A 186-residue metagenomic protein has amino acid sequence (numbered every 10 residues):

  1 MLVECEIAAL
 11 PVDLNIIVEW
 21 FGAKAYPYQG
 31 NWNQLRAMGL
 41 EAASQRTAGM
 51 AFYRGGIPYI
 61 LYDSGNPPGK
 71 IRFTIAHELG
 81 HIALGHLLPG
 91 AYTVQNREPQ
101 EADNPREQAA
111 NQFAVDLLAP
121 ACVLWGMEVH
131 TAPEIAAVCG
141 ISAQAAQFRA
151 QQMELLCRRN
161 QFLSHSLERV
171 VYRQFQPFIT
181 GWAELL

Functional and structural regions predicted by a protein language model:
M1-L186: Active-site hotspot residues in diverse enzymes, especially metal/ion-binding acidic/histidine motifs
